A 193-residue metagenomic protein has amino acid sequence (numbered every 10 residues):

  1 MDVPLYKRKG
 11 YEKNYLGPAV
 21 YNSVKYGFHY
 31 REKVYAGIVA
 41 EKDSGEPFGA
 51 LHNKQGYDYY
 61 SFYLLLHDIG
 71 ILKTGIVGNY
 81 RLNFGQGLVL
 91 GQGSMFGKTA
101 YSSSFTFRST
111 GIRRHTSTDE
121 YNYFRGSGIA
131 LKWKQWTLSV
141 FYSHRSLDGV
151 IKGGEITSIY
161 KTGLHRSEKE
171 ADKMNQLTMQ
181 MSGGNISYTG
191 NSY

Functional and structural regions predicted by a protein language model:
M1-Y193: Outer-membrane beta-barrel channel domains
